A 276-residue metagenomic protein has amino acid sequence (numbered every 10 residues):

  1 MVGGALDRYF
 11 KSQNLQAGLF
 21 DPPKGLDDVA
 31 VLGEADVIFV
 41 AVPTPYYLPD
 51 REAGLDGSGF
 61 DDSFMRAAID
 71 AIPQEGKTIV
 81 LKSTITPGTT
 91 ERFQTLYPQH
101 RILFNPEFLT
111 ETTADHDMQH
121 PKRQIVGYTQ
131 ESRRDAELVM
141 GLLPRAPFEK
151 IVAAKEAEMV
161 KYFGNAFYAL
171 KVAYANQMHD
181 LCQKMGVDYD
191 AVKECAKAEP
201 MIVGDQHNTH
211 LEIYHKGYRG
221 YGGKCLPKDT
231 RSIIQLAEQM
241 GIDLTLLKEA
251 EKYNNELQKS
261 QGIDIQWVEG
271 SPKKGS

Functional and structural regions predicted by a protein language model:
M1-F10, Y253-N254, Q261-S276: Glycine-rich adenosine-cofactor-binding loop
M1-V37, Q239: NAD(P)+-binding Rossmann beta1-loop-alpha1 motif at the extreme N-terminus of oxidoreductases
G4, V37, Y46-A114: Rossmann-like NAD(P)(H) cofactor-binding subdomain of soluble oxidoreductases
S12-N14, Q94-N105, T110-H207, L236-D243 (+2 more regions): Internal alpha-helical scaffold of NAD(P)-dependent oxidoreductase catalytic cores
G33-E34, E75, H120-P121: Alpha-helix C-terminal capping/helix-to-coil transition sites in glycosyltransferase folds
V37-A41, I125: Structural motif
G220-Q235: Active-site loop ensemble at the mouth of alpha/beta enzyme cores that anchors a bound cofactor
